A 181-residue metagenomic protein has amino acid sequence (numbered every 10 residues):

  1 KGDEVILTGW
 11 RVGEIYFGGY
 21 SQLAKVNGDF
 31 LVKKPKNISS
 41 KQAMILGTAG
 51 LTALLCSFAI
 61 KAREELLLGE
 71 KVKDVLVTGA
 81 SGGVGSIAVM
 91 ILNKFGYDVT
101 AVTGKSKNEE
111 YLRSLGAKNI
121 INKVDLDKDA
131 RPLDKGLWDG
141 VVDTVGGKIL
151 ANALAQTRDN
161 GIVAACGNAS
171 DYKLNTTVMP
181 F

Functional and structural regions predicted by a protein language model:
G2-D3: Structural motif
I6, D139-V142, A164: N-terminal Rossmann-like NAD(P) cofactor-binding module of classical short-chain dehydrogenase/reductase
T8-L76: NAD(P)H dinucleotide-binding glycine-rich loop of Rossmann-like/cofactor-binding domains, especially the beta1-alpha1
W10, D125, V145-G146, G167-N168: Short glycine-/small-residue-rich Rossmann-like dinucleotide-binding loops
I15, K148-F181: Glycine-rich phosphate-binding loop and adjacent beta-alpha segment of Rossmann(oid) nucleotide-cofactor-binding
S21, A117, L137-D139, F181: Local beta-strand N-terminus motif with an aromatic residue
G47-K123: Mid-domain Rossmann-like dinucleotide-binding core that forms the NAD(H)/NADP(H) cofactor-binding site
L126-G136: Short amphipathic alpha-helix with an adjacent loop that forms part of the alpha/beta core around
